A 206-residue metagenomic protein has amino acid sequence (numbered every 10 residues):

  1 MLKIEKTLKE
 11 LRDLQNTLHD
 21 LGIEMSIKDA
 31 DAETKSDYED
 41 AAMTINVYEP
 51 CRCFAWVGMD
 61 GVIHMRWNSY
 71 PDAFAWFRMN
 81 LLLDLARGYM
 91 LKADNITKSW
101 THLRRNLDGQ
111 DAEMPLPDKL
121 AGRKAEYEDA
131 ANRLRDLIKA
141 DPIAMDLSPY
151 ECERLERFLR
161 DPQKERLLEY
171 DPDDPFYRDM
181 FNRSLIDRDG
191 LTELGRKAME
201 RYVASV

Functional and structural regions predicted by a protein language model:
L18-G61: Amphipathic, interaction-prone secondary-structure segments
E24, L103-D118, K164-L167, D189: Charged, low-complexity interaction regions
E49-D84, G88-L91: Intrinsically disordered, low-complexity regulatory segments enriched in Ser/Thr/Pro and charged residues
A73, L81, G122, E126-D129: Alpha-helical oligomerization interfaces
A86-W100, R104, P117, K124 (+3 more regions): Heptad-repeat amphipathic alpha-helical coiled-coil interaction surface used for oligomerization/assembly
P142-P175: Short amphipathic alpha-helical interface segments
P175-R183: Basic amphipathic alpha-helical segments that dock to polyanions
D189-V206: Accessory beta->alpha helical hairpin/"wing" motif in late/C-terminal subdomains of nucleic-acid enzymes
